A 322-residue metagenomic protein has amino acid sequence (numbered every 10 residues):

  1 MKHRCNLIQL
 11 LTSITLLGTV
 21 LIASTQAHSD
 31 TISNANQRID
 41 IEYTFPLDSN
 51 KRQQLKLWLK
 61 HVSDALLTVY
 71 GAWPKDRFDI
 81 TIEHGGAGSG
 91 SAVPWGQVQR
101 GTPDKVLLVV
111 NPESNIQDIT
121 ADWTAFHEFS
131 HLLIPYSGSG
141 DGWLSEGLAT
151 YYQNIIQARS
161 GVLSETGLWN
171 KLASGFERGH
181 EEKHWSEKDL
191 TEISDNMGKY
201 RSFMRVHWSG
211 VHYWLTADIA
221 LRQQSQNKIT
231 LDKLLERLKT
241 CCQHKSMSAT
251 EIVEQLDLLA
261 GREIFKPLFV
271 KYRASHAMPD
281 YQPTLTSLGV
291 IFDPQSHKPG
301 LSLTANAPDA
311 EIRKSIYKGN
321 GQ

Functional and structural regions predicted by a protein language model:
K2-I14: Bacterial N-terminal signal peptides that target proteins for export
I22-S24: N-terminal signal peptide c-region/cleavage motif recognized by signal peptidases
S29-S137, D141: Juxtacatalytic substrate-recognition/specificity segment
Q54-H61, A65, T124-E128, L144-I155 (+8 more regions): Extracytoplasmic/secreted proteins, especially bacterial periplasmic and envelope-associated proteins
S63-Y70, E128, L133, S137 (+7 more regions): Sec/Tat-exported extracytoplasmic proteins
A72-T81, P135-G142, S160-L168, K228-L234 (+1 more regions): Surface-exposed patches in mature extracellular/periplasmic domains of secreted proteins
G140-V211, Q223-S225, E236, T240: Acidic/His/Gly-enriched intrinsically disordered linker/tail segments that often contain short helix/coil "MoRF-like"
C241-Q322: Beta/coil-rich, acidic/histidine-enriched accessory regions frequently appended to metallopeptidases
